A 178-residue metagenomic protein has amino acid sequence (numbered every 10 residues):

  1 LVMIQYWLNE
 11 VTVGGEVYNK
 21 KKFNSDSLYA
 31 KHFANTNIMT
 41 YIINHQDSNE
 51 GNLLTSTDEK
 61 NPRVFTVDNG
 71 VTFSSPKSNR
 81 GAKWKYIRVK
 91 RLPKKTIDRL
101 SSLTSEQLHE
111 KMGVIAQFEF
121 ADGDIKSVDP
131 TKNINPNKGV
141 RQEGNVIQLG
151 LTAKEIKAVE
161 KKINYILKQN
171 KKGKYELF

Functional and structural regions predicted by a protein language model:
L1-F178: Phosphate/dinucleotide-binding and metal-coordinating scaffold of catalytic cores in nucleotide-dependent enzymes
